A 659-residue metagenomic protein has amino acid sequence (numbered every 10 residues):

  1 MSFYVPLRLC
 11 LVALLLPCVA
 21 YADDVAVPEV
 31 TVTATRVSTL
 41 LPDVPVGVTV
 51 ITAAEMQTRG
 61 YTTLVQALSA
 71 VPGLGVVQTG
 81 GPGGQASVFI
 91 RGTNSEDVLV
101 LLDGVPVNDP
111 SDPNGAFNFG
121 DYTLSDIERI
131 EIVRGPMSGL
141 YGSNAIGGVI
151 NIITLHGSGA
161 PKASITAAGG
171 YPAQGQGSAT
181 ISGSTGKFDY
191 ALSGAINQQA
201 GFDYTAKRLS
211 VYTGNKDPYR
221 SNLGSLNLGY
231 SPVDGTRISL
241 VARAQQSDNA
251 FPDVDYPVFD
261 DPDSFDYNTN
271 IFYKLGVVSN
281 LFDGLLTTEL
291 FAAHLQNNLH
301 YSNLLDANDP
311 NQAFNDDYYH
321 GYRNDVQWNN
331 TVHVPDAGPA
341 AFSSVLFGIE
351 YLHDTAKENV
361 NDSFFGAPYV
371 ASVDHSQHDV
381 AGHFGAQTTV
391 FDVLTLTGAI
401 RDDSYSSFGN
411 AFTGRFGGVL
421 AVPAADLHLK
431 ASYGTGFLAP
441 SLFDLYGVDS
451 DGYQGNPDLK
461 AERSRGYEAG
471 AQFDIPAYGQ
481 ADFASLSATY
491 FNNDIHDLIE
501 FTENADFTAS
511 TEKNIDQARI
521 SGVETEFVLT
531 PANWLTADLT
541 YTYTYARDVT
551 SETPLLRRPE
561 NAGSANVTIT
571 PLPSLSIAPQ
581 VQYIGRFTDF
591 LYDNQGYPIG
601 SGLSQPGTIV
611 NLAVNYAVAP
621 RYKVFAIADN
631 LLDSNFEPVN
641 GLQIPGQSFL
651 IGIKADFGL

Functional and structural regions predicted by a protein language model:
L64-A67, A86-F89, V98-L101, F117-T123 (+3 more regions): N-terminal periplasmic accessory domains that precede and gate Gram-negative outer-membrane beta-barrel machines
V65, S69-P106, E128: Extracytoplasmic beta-strand/coil segments of soluble accessory domains associated with Gram-negative outer-membrane
P106-R134: Short acidic/polar hinge/loop motifs at secondary-structure boundaries that mediate gating or recognition
Y171-Q198, L209-D248, Y267-N280, V334 (+3 more regions): Transmembrane beta-barrel wall of Gram-negative outer-membrane proteins
F188-D189, A200, L285-N303, S344 (+8 more regions): Membrane-embedded beta-barrel scaffold of Gram-negative outer-membrane proteins
Q199-T205, N215-S221, G235-T288, L295-R323: Flexible loop and strand-edge segments within Gram-negative outer membrane beta-barrel domains
Q246-A250, V254-D255, Q296-N298, D362 (+6 more regions): Surface-exposed extracellular loop regions of Gram-negative outer-membrane beta-barrel proteins, predominantly
T389-L396, S485-S487, F491-D494, K513-D593 (+3 more regions): Gram-negative outer-membrane beta-barrel transporters
